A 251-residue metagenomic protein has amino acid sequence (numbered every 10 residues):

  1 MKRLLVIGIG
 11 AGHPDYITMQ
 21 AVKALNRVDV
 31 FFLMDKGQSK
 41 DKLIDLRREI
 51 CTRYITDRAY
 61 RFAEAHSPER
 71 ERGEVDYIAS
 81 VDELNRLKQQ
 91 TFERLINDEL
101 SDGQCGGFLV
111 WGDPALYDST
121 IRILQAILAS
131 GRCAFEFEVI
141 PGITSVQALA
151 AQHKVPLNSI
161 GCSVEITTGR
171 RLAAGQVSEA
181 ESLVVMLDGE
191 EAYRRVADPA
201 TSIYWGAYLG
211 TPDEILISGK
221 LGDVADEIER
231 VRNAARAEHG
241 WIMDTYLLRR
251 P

Functional and structural regions predicted by a protein language model:
M1-D15, M19-F135, S218, G222-D226 (+1 more regions): Class I S-adenosyl-L-methionine
L4, Q176-P251: A contiguous loop/helix-start segment that scaffolds small-molecule binding in enzyme catalytic cores
L33, E64, F108-V110, V139-G142 (+3 more regions): General beta-strand structural signal in soluble alpha/beta enzymes
Q38-D41, T144-Q147, T211-D213: Short gly/pro/ser/thr-enriched loop/turn and capping motifs at secondary-structure boundaries
P68-R70, I143, L172, L209-T211: Short, solvent-exposed coil/turn elements at secondary-structure transition points
S80-Q90, V155-T168, M186, V224-R236: A polyampholytic, Gly/Pro-enriched intrinsically disordered region
G112-A180, R236-G240: Class I SAM-dependent methyltransferase SAM-binding "motif I" and its flanking Rossmann-like core
